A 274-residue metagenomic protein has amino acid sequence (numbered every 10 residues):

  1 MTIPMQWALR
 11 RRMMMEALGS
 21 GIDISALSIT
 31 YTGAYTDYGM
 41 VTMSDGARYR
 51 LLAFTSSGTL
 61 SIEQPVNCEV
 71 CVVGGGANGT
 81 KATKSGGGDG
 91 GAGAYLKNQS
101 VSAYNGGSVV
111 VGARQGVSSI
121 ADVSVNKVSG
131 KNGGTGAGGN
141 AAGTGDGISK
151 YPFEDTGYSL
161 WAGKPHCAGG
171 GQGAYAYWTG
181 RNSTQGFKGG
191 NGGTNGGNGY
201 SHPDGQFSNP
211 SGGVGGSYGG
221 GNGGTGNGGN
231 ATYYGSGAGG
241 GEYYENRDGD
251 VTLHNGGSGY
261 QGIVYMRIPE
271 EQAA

Functional and structural regions predicted by a protein language model:
T2-R10, A17, G21-I24, I29-A47 (+2 more regions): Low-complexity, glycine/proline-biased repetitive segments and flexible coils/loops
